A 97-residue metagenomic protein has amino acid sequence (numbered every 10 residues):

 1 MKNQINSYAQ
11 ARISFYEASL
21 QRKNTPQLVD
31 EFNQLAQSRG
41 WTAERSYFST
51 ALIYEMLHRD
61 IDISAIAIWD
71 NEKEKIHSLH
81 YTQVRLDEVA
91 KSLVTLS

Functional and structural regions predicted by a protein language model:
K2-S97: Extended, charge-rich alpha-helical interface modules
